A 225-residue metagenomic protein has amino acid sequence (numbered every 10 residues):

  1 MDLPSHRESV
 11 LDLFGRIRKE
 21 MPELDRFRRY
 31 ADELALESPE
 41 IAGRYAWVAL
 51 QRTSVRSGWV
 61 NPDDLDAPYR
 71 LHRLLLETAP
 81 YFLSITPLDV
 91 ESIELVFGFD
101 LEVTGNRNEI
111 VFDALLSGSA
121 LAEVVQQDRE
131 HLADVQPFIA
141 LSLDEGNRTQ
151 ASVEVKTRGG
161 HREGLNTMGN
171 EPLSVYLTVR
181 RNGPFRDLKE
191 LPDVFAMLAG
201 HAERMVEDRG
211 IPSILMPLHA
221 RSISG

Functional and structural regions predicted by a protein language model:
M1-L3, S54-D66, L101-V103, R181-D187: A generic structural motif
M1-R52, S222-S224: N-terminal low-complexity, intrinsically disordered segments
R18-M21, L76-L83, E203-V206: A common structural junction motif
A35-W47, P80-I85, Q127, E163-N166: Catalytic micro-motifs at enzyme active sites that drive phosphoryl/nucleotidyl and oxygen chemistry
A46-N61, D89-G98, E171-N182: Glycine-rich, often proline-containing surface loops adjacent to acidic residues and nearby aromatics that form
A49-S84: Hydrophobic alpha-helical segments and helix pairs
I93-M168: Aromatic/basic-lined ligand-recognition segments that form π-stacking hydrophobic pockets flanked by Lys/Arg to engage
P172-G225: C-terminal structured interaction module
